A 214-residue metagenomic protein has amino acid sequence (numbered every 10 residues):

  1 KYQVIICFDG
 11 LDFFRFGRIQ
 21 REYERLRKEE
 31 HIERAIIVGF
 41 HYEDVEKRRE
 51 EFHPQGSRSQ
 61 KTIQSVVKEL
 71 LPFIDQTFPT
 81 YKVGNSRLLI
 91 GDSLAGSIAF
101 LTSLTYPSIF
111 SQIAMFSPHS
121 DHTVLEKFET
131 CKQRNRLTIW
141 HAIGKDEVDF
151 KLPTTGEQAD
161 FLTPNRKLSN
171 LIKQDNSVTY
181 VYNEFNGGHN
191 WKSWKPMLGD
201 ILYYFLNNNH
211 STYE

Functional and structural regions predicted by a protein language model:
K1-E214: Non-catalytic cap/lid and distal C-terminal segments of serine-dependent acyl enzymes
